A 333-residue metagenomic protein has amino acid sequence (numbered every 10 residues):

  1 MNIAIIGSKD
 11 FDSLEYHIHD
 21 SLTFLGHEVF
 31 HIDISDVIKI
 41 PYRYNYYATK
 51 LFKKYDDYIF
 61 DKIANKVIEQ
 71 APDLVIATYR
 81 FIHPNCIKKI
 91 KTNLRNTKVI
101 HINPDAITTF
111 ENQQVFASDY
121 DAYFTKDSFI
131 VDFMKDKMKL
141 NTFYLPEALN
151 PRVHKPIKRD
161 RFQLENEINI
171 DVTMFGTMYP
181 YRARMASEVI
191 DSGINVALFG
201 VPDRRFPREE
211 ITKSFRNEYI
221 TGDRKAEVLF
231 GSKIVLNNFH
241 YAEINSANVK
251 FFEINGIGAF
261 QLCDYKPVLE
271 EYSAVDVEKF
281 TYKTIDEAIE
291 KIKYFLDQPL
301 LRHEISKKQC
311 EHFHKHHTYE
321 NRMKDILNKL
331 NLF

Functional and structural regions predicted by a protein language model:
M1-A48, Y58-K62, Q70, T78-N85 (+2 more regions): Nucleotide-sugar donor-binding catalytic core of glycosyltransferases
A64, I68, P72, K88-K89 (+1 more regions): Catalytic alpha-helical scaffold of carbohydrate-active enzymes acting on polysaccharides/glycoconjugates
K91-A106: Active-site proximal beta-strand in glycosyltransferases
E278-I285, Y294-L300: Conserved acidic donor-binding segment of nucleotide-sugar-dependent glycosyltransferases
L296-L330: A charged, aromatic-enriched C-terminal amphipathic alpha-helix characteristic of glycosyltransferases across folds
